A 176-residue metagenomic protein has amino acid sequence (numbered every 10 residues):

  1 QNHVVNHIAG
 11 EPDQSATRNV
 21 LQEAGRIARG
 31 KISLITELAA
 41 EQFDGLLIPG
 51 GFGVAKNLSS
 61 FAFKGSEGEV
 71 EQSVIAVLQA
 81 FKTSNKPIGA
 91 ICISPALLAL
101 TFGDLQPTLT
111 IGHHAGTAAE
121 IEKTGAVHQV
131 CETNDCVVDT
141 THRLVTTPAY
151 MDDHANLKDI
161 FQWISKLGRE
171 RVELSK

Functional and structural regions predicted by a protein language model:
Q1-E23: N-terminal beta-loop-helix "entrance" segment that forms/cooperates in small-molecule cofactor or anionic ligand
A28-K176: Active-site-adjacent pocket-lining segments in enzyme domains
